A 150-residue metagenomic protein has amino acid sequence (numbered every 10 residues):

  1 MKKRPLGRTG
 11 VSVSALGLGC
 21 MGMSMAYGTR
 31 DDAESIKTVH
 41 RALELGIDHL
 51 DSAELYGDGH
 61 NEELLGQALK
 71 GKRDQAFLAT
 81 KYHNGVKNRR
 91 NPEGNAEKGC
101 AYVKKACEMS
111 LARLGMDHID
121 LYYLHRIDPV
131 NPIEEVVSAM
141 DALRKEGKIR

Functional and structural regions predicted by a protein language model:
M1-A76, K145: N-terminal binding-site loop/beta-alpha segment at the start of enzyme catalytic domains that lines or forms
R8-A26, A79-G94, H118, Y123: N-terminal small/glycine-rich loop or linker at the start of catalytic domains across soluble metabolic enzymes
M25, D58, V86, R126-N131: Short, small-residue-enriched loops and turns at beta-alpha junctions that line or gate enzyme active sites
A42, K81, R113: Conserved catalytic core of Hanks-type protein kinase domains
S52-L55, E63, Y82, L121 (+1 more regions): Generic detector of well-ordered alpha-helical packing
H60, K70-N88, Y102: N-terminal glycine-rich cofactor-binding segment that shapes the pocket for flavin-like pterin cofactors
R89-R150: Glycine/proline-rich, positively charged, aromatic-decorated active-site loop/lid region on the catalytic face
